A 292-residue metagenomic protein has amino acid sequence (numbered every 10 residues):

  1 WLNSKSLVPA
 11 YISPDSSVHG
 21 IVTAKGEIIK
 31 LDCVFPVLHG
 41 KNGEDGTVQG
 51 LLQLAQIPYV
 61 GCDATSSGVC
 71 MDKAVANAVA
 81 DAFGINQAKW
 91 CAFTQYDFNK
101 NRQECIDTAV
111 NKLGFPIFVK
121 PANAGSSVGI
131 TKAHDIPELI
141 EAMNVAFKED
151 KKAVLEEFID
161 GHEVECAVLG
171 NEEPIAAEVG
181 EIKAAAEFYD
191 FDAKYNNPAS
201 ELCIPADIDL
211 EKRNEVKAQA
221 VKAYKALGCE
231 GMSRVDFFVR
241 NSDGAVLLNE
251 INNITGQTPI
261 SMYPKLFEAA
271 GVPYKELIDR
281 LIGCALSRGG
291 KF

Functional and structural regions predicted by a protein language model:
W1-T65, V69-M71, V75, T94-C105 (+2 more regions): ATP-binding N-terminal substructure of ATP-dependent carboxylate-amine bond-forming enzymes
I28, V69-G161: Active-site nucleotide/adenylate-binding loops and adjacent lid/helix of ATP-dependent enzymes
F35, D160, L227-G231: Bilobed periplasmic-binding protein-like "clamshell/Venus-flytrap" ligand-binding domains
G50-Y59, D135-I140, A269-G271: A glycine- and small-aliphatic-rich helix-loop capping segment at beta-alpha/alpha-beta transitions that lines
P58-Y59, Q87, I117, Y274: Hydrophobic beta-strand scaffold residues
G84, D209-F292: ATP-dependent carboxylate activation and anion-phosphoryl transfer catalytic cores that bind Mg-ATP to form
T131-A218, G244-L247: Phosphate-binding site of ATP-dependent enzymes
